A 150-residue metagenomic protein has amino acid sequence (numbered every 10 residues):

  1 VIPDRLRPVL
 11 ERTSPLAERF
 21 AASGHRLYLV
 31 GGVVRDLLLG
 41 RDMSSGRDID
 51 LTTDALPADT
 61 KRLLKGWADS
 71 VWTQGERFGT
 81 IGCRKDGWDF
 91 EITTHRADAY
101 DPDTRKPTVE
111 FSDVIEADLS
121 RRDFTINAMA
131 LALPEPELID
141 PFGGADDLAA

Functional and structural regions predicted by a protein language model:
V1-A150: Catalytic cores of the polymerase beta-like nucleotidyltransferase superfamily and closely associated nucleotide
